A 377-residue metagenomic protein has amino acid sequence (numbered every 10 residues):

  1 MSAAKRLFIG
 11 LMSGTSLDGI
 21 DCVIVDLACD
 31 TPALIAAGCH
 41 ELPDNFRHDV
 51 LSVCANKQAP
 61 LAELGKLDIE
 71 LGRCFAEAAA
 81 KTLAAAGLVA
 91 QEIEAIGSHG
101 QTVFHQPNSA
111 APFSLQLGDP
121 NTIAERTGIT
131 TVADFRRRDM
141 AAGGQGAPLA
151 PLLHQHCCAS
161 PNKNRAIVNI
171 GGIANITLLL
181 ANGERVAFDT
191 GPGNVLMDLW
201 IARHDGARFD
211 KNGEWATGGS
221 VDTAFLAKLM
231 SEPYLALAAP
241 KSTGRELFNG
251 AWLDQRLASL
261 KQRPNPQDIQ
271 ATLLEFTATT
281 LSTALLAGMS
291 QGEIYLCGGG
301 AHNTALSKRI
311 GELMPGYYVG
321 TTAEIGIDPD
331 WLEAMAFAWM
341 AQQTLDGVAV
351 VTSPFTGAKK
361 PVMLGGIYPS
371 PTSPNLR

Functional and structural regions predicted by a protein language model:
A4-L7, P107, A111-S114, T122-E125 (+2 more regions): Phosphate-binding/catalytic loop of phosphoryl-transfer enzymes
K5-L7, G19-L42, V186-A278, G347 (+1 more regions): Conserved ATP-utilizing enzyme core subdomain
S13, L17, A271, E275 (+1 more regions): Glycine-rich phosphate-binding/hydrolytic loop that grips phosphoryl groups
I35-E70: Conserved non-catalytic scaffold segment of RNase H-like nuclease domains
L61-G118: Short beta-strand-loop/turn "lid" adjacent to the catalytic site in phosphate-handling enzymes
C74-T82, P266-S290: Phosphate/ATP-binding catalytic cores across multiple sugar-kinase/actin-like superfamilies, primarily ASKHA
A90, L260, I269, L281-A284 (+7 more regions): Non-transmembrane, aqueous-exposed alpha-helical and coiled segments at domain scale
V103, Q291-G311: Glycine-rich phosphate-binding loops at beta-strand->alpha-helix junctions
